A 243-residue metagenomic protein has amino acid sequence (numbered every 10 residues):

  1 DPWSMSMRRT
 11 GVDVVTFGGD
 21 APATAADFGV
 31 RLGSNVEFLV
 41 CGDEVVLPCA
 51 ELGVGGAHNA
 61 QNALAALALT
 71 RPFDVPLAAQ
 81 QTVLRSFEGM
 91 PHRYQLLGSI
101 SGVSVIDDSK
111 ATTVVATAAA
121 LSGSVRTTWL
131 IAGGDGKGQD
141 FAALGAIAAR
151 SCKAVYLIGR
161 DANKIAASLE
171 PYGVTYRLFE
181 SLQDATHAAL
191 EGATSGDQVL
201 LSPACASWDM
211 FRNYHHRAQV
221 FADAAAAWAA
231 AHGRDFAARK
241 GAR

Functional and structural regions predicted by a protein language model:
D1-V103, A166, G233-F236: Acidic, Mg2+-coordinating active-site environments of NTP-dependent enzymes
L69-A78, T82-H92, L96-R243: ATP-dependent carboxylate-amine ligase
